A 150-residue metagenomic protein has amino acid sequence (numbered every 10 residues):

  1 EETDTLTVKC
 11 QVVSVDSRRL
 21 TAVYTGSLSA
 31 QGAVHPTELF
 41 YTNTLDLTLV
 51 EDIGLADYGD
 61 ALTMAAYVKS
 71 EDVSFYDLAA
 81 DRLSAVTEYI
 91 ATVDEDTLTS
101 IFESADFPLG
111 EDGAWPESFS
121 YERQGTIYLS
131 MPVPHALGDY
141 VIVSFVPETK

Functional and structural regions predicted by a protein language model:
E1-K150: Compositionally biased intrinsically disordered regions enriched in Thr/Gly
